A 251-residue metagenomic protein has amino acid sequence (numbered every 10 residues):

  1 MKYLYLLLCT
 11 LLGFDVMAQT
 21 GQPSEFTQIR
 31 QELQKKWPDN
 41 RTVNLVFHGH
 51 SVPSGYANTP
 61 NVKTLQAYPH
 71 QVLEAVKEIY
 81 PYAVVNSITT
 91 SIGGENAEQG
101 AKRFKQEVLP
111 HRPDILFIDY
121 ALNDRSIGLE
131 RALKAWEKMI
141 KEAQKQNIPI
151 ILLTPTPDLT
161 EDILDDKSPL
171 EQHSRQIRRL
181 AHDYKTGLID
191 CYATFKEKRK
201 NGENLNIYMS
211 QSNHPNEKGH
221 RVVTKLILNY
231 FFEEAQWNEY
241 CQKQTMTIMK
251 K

Functional and structural regions predicted by a protein language model:
L4-L12: Sec-dependent N-terminal signal peptides
F14-A18: Sec/Tat signal peptide C-region and signal peptidase I cleavage site
T20-T90, F104-R112: Serine-esterase "nucleophile elbow" of acetyl-processing enzymes
N44-H48, P53, N86-S91, I115-Y120 (+3 more regions): Structural recognition of the beta-strand scaffold that forms the well-ordered cores of secreted hydrolase catalytic
S51-G55, I92-E98, L122-I127, T156-T160 (+2 more regions): Solvent-exposed loop/turn segments at secondary-structure junctions within structured extracellular/periplasmic domains
P60, T89-E95, F117-R125, H182: Cell-envelope and extracellular/periplasmic
D119-N123, M139-S174: Active-site segments of SGNH/GDSL-like serine hydrolases that catalyze O-acetyl group transfer/hydrolysis on lipids
T156-K251: Catalytic His-Asp segment of secreted/periplasmic serine-dependent ester chemistry enzymes
